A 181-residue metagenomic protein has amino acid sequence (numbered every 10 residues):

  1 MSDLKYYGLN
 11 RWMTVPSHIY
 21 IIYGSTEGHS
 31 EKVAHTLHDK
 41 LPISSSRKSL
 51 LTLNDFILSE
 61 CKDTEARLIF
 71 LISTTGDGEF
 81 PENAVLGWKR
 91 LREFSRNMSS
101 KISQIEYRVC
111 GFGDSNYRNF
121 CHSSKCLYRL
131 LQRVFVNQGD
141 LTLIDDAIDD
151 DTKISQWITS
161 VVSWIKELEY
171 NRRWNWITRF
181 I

Functional and structural regions predicted by a protein language model:
M1-W12, P16, G28-H29, K40 (+2 more regions): FMN-binding flavodoxin-like domain, especially the glycine-rich phosphate-binding loop
S17, S25, S46-R47, K62: Extended, composition-driven regions rather than compact fold-specific motifs
I19, I43-K48, N137-Q138: Hydrophobic anchor at the start of a short beta-strand that flanks the dinucleotide cofactor-binding loop
I22: Conserved active-site segments centered on acidic
P42-C61: A short, well-structured beta->alpha microelement
